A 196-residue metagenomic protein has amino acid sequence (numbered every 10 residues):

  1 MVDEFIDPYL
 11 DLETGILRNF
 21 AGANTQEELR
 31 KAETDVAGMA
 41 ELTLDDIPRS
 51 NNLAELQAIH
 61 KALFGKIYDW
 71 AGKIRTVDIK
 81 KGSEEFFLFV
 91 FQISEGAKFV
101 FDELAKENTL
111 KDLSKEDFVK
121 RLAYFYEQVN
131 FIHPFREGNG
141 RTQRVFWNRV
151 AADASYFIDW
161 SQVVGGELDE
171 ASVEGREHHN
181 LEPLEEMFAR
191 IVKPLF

Functional and structural regions predicted by a protein language model:
M1-F196: FIC/Doc superfamily catalytic core
